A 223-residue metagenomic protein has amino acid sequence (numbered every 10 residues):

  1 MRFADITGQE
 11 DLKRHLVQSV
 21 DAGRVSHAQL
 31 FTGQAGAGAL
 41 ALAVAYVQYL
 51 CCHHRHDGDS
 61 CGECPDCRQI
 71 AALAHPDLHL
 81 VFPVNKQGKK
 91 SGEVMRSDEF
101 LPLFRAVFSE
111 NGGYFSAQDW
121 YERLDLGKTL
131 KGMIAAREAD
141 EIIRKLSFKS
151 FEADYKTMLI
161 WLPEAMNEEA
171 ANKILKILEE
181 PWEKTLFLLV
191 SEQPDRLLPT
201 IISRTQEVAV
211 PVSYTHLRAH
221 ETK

Functional and structural regions predicted by a protein language model:
R2-E169: Clamp-loader machinery-focused feature within the broader ASCE/P-loop NTPase space
D154-T157, W182-F187: Loop/turn-to-beta-strand initiation segments
L162, V190-P194: A short beta-strand-to-loop transition that corresponds to the Sensor-1 phosphate-sensing loop of AAA+ P-loop ATPases
A165, E180, R196: Residues immediately C-terminal
K173-P181: Conserved catalytic/switch belt of AAA+ P-loop NTPases
T200-P211: A short helix-turn-beta junction within AAA+ P-loop NTPase domains corresponding to the substrate/partner-engaging
T215-T222: Conserved small/polar residues in nucleotide/adenosyl-binding loops
